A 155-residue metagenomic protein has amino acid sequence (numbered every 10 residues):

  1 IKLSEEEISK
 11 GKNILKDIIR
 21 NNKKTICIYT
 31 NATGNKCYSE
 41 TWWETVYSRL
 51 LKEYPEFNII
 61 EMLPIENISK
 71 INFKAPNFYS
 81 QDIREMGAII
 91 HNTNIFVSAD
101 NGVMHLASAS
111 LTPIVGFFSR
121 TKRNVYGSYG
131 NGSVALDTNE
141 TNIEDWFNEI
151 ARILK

Functional and structural regions predicted by a protein language model:
I1-K155: Catalytic machinery of carbohydrate-active enzymes, primarily nucleotide-sugar-dependent glycosyltransferases
